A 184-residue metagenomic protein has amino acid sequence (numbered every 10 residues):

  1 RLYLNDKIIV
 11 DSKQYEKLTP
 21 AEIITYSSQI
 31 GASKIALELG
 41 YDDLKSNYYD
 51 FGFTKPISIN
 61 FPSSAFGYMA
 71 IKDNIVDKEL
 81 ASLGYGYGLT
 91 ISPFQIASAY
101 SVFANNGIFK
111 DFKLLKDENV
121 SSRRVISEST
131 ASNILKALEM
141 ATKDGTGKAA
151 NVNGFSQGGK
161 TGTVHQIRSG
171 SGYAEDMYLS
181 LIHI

Functional and structural regions predicted by a protein language model:
R1-L181: Beta-lactam-recognizing serine transpeptidase/beta-lactamase-like catalytic domain environment
I184: Calmodulin-binding IQ motif helices
